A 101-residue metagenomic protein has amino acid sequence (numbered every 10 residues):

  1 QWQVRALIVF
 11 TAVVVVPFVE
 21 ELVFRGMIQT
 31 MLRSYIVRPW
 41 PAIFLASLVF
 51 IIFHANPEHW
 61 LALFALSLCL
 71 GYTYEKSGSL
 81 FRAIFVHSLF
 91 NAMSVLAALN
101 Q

Functional and structural regions predicted by a protein language model:
Q1-Q101: Transmembrane helix-loop-helix hairpins at the membrane interface of multi-pass integral membrane proteins
